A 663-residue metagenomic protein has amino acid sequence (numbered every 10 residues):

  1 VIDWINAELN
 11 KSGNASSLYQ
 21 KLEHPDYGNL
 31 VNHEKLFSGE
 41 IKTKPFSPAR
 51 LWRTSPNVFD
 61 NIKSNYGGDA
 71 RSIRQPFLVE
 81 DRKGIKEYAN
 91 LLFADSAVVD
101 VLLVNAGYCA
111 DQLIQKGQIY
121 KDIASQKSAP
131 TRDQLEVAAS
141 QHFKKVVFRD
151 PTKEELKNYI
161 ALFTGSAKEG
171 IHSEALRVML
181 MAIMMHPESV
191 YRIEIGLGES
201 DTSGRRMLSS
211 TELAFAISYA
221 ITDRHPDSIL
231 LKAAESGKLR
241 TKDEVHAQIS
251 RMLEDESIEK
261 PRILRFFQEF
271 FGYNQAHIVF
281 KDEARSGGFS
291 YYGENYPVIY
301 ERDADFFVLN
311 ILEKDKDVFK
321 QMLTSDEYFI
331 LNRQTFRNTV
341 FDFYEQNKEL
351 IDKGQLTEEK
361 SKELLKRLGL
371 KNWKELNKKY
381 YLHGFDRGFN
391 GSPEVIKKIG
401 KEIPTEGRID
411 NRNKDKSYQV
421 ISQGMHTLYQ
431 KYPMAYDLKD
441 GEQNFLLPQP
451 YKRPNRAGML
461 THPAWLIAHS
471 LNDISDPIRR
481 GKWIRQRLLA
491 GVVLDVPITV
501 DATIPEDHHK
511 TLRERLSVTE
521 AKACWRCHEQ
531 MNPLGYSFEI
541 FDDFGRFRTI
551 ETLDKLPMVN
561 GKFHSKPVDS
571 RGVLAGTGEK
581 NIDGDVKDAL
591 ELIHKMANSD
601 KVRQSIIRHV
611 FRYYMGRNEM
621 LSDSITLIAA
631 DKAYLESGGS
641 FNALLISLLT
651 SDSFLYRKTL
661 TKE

Functional and structural regions predicted by a protein language model:
V1-E663: Low-complexity, glycine/serine/threonine/alanine-rich intrinsically disordered linker and propeptide segments
